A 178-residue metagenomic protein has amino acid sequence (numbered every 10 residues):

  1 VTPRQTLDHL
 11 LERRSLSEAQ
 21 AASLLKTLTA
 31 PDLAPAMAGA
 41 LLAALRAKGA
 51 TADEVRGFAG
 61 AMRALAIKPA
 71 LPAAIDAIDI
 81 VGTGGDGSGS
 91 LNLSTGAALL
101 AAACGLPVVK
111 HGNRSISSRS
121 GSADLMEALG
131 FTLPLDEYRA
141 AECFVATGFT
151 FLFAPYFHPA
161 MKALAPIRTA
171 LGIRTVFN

Functional and structural regions predicted by a protein language model:
V1-G89, C104, V108: Acidic, glycine/proline-rich low-complexity segments that act as flexible tails and inter-domain linkers
P3-R4, E18-A21, R119, E137 (+1 more regions): Alpha-helix initiation and N-capping motif
L42, L91-T147: A glycine-rich phosphate/pyrophosphate-binding beta-strand-loop-alpha-helix module
P69, A73, L129, F153-P155: Short alpha-helix boundary/capping motifs
D79-I80, V108-G112, L133-E137, F151-F153 (+1 more regions): General beta-strand structural signal in soluble alpha/beta enzymes
G82-G87, G112-S118, F157: Acidic, glycine-rich active-site loops and adjacent beta-strand->loop/helix elements that engage anionic groups
R139-N178: Phosphate/diphosphate-binding glycine-rich loops and adjacent basic-rich segments that engage nucleotide
